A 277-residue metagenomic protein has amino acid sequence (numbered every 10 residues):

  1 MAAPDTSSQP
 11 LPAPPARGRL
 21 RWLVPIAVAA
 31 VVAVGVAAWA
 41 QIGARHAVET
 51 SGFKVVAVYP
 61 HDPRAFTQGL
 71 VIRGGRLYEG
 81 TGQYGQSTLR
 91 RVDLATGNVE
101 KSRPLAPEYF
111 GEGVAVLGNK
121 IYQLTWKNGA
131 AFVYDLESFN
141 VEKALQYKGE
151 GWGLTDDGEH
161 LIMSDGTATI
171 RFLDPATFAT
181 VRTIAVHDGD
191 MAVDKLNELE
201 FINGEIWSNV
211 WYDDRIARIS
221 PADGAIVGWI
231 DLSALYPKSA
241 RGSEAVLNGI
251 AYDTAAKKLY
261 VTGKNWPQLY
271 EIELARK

Functional and structural regions predicted by a protein language model:
R45-R64, L94-E100: A short helix->beta-strand "capping" segment at the edge of beta-propeller domains
V56-T88, S102-A115, W152-G153, G263-P267: Beta-strand-rich domains and repeat architectures in extracellular enzymes and scaffolds, especially beta-propellers
V58-P63, S102-P107, K143-G149, I184-M191 (+2 more regions): Surface loop/turn motifs at the tips and blade-to-blade linkers of beta-strand repeat domains
T67, L196, G242-Y252: Signature of short aromatic-glycine-proline-rich micro-motifs recurring in repeat-based ectodomains
G74-G75, G118-N119, G158-H160, N203-G204 (+1 more regions): Short coil/turn segments that connect the beta-strands within blades of beta-propeller domains
E79-Q83, I121-N128, M163-T167, S208-Y212 (+1 more regions): Conserved beta-strand positions in repeat-built beta-propeller and related beta-rich domains
V92-G97, D135-F139, P175-F178, S220-G224 (+1 more regions): Short loop/turn segments that connect beta-strands within beta-propeller blades
T96-V133, F139-G151: Blade-loop segments of beta-propeller domains
